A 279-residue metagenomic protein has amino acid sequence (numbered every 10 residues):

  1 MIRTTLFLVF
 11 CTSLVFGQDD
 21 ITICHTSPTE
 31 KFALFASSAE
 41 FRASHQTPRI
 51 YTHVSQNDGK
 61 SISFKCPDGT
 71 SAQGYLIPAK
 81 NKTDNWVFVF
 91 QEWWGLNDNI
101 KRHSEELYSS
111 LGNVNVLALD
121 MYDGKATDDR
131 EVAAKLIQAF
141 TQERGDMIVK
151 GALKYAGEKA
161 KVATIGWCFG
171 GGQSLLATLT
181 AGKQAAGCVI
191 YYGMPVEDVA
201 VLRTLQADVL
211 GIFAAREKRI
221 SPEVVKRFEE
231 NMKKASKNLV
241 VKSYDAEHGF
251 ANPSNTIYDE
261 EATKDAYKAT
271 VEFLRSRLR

Functional and structural regions predicted by a protein language model:
D20-S55, S61-A156: Serine-hydrolase catalytic machinery in alpha/beta-hydrolase-like enzymes
H25, A235-R279: C-terminal catalytic histidine-bearing segment of alpha/beta-hydrolase fold enzymes
H103, S221-N231: Short alpha-helix in the alpha/beta-hydrolase fold that links the catalytic acid
A156-W167: Alpha/beta-hydrolase fold nucleophile elbow
G166-G170, S174: Gly/Ala-rich beta-loop-alpha elbow adjacent to hydrolase catalytic centers
Q184-M194: A conserved short beta-strand
L205, G211-F213: Short beta-strand/loop motif that positions the catalytic acidic residue of the alpha/beta-hydrolase fold
R216-I220: Acidic catalytic loop of the alpha/beta-hydrolase fold
